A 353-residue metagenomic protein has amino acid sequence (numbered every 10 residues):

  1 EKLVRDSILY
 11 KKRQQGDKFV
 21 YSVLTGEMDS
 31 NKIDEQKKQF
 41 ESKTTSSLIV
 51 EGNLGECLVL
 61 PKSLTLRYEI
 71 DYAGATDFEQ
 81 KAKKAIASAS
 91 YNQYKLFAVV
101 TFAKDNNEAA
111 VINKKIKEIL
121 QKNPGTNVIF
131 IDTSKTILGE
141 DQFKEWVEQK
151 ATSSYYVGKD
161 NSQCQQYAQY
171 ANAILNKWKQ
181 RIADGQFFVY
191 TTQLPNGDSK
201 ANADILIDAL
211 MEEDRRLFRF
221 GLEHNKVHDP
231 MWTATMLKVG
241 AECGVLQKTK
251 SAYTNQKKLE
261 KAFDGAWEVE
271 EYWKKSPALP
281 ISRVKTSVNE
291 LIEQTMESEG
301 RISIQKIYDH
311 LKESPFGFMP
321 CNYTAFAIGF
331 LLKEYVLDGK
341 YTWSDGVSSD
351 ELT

Functional and structural regions predicted by a protein language model:
E1-T353: Extended alpha-helical scaffold and adjacent linker segments that couple domains and build interaction/assembly
